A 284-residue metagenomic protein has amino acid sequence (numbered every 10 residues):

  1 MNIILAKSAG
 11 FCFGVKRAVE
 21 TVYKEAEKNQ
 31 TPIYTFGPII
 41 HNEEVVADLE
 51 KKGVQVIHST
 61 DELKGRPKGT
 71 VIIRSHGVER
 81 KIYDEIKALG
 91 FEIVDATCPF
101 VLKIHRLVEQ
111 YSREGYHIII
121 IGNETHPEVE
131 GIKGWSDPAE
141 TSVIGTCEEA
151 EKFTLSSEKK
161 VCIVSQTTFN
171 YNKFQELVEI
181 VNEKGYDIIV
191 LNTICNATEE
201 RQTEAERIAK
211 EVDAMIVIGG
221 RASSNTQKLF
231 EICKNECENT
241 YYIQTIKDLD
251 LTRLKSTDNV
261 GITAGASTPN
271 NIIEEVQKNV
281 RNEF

Functional and structural regions predicted by a protein language model:
M1-F284: The feature marks the mature, well-folded catalytic cores of soluble enzymes
